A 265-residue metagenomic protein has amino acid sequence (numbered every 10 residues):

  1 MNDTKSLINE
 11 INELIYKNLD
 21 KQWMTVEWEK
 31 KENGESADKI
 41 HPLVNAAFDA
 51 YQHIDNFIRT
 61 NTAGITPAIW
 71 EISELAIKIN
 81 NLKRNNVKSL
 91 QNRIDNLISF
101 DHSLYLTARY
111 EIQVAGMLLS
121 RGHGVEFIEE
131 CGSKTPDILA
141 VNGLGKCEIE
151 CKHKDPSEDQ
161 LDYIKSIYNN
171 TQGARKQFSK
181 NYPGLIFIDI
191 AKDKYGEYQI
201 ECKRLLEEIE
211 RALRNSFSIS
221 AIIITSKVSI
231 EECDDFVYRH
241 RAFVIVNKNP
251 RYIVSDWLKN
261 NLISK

Functional and structural regions predicted by a protein language model:
M1-R121, K152-K265: Charged, structured surface patches that assemble and position nucleic-acid processing machinery
G124: Residue-level detector of anion-binding/catalytic polar loops
I128, S133-E150: Short acidic loop-to-beta-strand element that houses the catalytic metal-binding Asp/Glu of nuclease active sites
